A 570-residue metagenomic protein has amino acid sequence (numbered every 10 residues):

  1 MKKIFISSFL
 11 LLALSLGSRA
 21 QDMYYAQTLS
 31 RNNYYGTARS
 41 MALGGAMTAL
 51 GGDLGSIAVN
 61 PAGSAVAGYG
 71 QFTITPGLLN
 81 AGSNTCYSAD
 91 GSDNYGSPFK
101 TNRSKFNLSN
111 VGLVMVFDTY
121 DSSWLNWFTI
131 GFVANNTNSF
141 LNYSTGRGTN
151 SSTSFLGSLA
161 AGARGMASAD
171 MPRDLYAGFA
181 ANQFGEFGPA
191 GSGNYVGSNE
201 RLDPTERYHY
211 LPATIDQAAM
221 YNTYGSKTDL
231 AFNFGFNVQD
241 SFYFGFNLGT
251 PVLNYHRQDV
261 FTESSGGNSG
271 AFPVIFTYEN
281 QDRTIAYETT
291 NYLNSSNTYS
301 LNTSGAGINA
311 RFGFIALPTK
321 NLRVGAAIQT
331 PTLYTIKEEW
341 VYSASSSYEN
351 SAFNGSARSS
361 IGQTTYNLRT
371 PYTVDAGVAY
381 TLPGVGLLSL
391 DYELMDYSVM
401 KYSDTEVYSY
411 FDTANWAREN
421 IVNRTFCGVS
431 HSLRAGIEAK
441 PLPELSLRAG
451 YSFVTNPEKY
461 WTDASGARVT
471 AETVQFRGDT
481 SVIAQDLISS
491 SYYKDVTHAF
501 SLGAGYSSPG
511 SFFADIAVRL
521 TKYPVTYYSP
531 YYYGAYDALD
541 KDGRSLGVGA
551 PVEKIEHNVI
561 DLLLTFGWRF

Functional and structural regions predicted by a protein language model:
M1-Y24: Bacterial Sec-dependent N-terminal signal peptides
F9, A67, N254: Active-site-proximal flexible loops/turns
L11-L12, Y69, E393, M400: Hydrophobic alpha-helical membrane-insertion segments
Q21-Y35, S40, V116-F570: Outer-membrane beta-barrel porins/channels
A38, L50-V59, A65-S151, T228: Outer-membrane beta-barrel translocator/receptor signature
